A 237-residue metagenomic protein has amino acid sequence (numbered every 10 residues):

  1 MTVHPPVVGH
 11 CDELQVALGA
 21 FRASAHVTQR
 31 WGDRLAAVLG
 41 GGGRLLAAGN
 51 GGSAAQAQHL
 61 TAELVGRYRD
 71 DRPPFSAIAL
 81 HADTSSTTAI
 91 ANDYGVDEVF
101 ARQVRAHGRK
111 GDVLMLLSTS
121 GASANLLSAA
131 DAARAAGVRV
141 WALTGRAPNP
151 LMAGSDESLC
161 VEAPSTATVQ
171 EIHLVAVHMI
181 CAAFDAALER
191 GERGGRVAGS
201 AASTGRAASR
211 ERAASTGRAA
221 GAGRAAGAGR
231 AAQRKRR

Functional and structural regions predicted by a protein language model:
M1-A23: Generic N-terminal amphipathic, Lys/Arg-enriched alpha-helix
V7, C11, T28-W31, A57: Hydrophobic packing residues in well-ordered alpha-helices of helical domains and bundles
A20-G41: A short, well-structured juxtamembrane/interface segment
L45-L46, V140: Hydrophobic beta-strand scaffold residues
S53, Q58-R193: Glycine-rich phosphate-binding loops that contact phosphosugars or nucleotide phosphates
L188-G199, R230-R237: Internal, active-site/partner-interface "lid" segment
A201-A231: Long, intrinsically disordered low-complexity tandem-repeat segments
